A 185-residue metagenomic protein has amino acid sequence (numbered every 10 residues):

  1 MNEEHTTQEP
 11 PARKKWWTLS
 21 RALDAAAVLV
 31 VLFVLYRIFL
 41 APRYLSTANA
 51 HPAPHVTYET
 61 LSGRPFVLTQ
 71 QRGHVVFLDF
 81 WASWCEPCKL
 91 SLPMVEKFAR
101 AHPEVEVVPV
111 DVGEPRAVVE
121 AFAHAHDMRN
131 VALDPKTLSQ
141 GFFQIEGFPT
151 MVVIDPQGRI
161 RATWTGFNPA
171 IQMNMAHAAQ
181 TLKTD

Functional and structural regions predicted by a protein language model:
M1-H55, M173-A176, D185: N-terminal targeting signals for export/organelle localization
R37, V153-D185: Thiol-/selenol-based redox modules, centered on thioredoxin-like and closely related oxidoreductase domains
H55-V76: A short beta-strand-turn-helix
H74-V76, F80-W84, G147: Short pre-active-site segment immediately N-terminal to redox-active cysteine/selenocysteine motifs in thiol-based
L78, V108-V110: Rossmann-like NAD(H)/NADP(H) cofactor-binding core
F80-K97: Conserved redox-active cysteine motifs that mediate thiol-disulfide chemistry, especially di-cysteine Cys-X(1-2)-Cys
V108, E120-Q157, T165: Short, internal strand/loop/helix patches that form the active-site neighborhood or redox-interaction surface
V112-E114: Active-site loop/turn elements of alpha/beta-hydrolase fold enzymes, especially the short glycine-/histidine-rich
